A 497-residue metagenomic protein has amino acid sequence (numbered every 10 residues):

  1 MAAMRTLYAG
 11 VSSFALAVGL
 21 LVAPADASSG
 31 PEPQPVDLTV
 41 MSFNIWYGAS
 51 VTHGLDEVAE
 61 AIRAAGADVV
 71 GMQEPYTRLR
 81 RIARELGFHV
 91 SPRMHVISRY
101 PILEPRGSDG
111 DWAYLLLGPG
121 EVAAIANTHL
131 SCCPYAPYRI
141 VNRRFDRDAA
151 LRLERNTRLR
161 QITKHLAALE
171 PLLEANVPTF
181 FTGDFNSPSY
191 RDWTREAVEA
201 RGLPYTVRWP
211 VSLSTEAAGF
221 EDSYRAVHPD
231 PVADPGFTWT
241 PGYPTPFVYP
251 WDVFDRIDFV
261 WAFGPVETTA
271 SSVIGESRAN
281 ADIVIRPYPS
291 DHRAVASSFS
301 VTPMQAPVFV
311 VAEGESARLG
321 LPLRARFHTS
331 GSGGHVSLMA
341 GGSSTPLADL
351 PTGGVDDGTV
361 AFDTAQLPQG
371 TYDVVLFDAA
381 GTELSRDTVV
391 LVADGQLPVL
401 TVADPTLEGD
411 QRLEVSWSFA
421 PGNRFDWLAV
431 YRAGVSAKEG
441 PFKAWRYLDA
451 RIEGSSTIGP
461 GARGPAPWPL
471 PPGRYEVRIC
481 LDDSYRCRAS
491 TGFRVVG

Functional and structural regions predicted by a protein language model:
A3-S12, L21-R84, V122-A123, S300-Q305 (+1 more regions): N-terminal, active-site-proximal structural segment of metallo-dependent hydrolase catalytic domains
L38-I45, V58-R80, A124-N127, R152-E196 (+3 more regions): Active-site beta-strand/loop signature of hydrolases that rely on acidic residues for catalysis
Y47-S50, Y76-R81, C133-A136, N186-Y190 (+2 more regions): Active-site environment of divalent metal-dependent phosphoester hydrolases
S50-G54, E74, R106-G107, A150-H165 (+4 more regions): Soluble or luminal CAZymes and related metallo-dependent hydrolases
V69-V141, S272-I274: Structured beta-strand-rich core segments of catalytic domains in phosphoester-bond hydrolases
S108, P171-T179, S187-V310: Metal-dependent phosphoester-hydrolase catalytic domains
Y135-N156, E196: A solvent-exposed, charged loop/short amphipathic helix patch at secondary-structure junctions
V308-G497: Extended, solvent-exposed regions of the mature portions of secreted/cell-surface glycoproteins
